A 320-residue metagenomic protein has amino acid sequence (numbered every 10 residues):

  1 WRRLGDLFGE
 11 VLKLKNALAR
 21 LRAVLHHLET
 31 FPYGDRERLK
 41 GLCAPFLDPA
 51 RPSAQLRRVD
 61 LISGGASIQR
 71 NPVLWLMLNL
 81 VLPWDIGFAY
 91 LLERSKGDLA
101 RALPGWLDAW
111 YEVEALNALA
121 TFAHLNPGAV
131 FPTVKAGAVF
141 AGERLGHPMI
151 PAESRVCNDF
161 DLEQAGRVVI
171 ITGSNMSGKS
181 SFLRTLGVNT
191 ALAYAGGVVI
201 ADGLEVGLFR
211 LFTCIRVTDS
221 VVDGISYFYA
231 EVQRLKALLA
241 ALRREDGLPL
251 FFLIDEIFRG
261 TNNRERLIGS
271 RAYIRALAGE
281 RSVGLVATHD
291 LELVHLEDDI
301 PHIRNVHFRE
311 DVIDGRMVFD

Functional and structural regions predicted by a protein language model:
W1-S174, S181-L211, Q233-R234: Alpha-helical coupling/stalk and coiled-coil linker elements that connect catalytic or binding modules and transmit
L119, V130-D320: ATPase nucleotide-binding head domains, primarily ABC-like/P-loop NTPase cores
